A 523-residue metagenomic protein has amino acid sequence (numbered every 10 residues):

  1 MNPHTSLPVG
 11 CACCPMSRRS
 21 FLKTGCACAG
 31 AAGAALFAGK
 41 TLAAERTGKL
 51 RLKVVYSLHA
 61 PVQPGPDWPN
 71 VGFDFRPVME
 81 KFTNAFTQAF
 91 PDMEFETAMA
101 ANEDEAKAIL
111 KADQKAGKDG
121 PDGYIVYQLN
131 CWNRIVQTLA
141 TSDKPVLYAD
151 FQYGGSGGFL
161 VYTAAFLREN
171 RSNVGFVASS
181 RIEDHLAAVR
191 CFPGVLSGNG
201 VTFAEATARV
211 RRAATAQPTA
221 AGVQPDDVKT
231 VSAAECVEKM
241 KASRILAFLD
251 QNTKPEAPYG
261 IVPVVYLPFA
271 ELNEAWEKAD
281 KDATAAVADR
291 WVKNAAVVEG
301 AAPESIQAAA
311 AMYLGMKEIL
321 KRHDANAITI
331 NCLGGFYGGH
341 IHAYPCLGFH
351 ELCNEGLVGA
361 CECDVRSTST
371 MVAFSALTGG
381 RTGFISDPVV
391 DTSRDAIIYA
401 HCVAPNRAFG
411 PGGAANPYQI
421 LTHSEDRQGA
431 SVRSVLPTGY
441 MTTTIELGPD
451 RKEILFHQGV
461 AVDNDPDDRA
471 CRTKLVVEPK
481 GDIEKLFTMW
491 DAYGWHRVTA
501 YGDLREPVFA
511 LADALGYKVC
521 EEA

Functional and structural regions predicted by a protein language model:
M1-S17: N-terminal secretory signal peptides
P15-S20, A31-E45: N-terminal twin-arginine translocation
T24-G25, A164-T378: Conserved, well-structured core segments that form the ligand-binding/active-site neighborhood of functional domains
A44-V161, S180, A214-E238, P263-A286 (+2 more regions): Metallocofactor- and cofactor-centric catalytic cores in central/energy metabolism, strongly enriched
Q128, N331-C332, S386-V389: Active-site proximal loops enriched in glycine and acidic residues that flank catalytic Cys/His/Asp and coordinate
C131, Y153, D250-T253, L333-G335 (+2 more regions): Short, glycine-/Ser/Thr-/acidic-enriched flexible segments
G356-D463: C-terminal catalytic subdomain
Q428-A523: Extended hydrophobic packing segments that form well-structured cores
